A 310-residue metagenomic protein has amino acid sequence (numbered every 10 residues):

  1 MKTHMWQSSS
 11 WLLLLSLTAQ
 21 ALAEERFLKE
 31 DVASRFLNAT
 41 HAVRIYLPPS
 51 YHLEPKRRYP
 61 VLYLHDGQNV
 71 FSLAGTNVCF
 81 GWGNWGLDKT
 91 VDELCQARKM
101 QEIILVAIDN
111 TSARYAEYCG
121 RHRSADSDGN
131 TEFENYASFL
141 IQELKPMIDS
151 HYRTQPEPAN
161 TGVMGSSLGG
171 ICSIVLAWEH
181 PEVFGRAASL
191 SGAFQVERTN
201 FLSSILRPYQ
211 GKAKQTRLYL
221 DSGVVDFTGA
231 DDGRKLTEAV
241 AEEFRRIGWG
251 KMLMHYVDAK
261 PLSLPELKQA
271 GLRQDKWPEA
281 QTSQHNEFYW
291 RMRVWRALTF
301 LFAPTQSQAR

Functional and structural regions predicted by a protein language model:
M1-W11: Bacterial N-terminal signal peptides that target proteins for export
S16-A19: N-terminal signal peptide c-region/cleavage motif recognized by signal peptidases
A23-R310: Non-catalytic cap/lid and distal C-terminal segments of serine-dependent acyl enzymes
